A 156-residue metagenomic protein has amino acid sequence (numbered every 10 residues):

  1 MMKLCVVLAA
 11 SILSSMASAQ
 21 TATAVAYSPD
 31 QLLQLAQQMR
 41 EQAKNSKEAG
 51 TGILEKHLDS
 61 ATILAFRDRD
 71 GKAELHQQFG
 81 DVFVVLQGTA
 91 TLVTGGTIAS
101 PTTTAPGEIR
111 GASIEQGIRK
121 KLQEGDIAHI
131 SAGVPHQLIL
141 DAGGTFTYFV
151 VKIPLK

Functional and structural regions predicted by a protein language model:
K3-M16: Bacterial N-terminal signal peptides
A17-Q77: A short, N-terminal "cap"/entry segment at the start of jelly-roll beta-barrel domains of the cupin/DSBH fold
L64, L92-T94, Y148: Short hydrophobic/aromatic-rich beta-strand segments that constitute the beta-sheet cores of beta-sandwich/beta-barrel
E74, D81-V84, R119-K120, I127-A128: His/acidic/aromatic-lined binding-pocket segments of jelly-roll/cupin-type domains and related regulatory beta-sandwich
Q77-I98, T104-S113: Short, conserved beta-strand element in jelly-roll/cupin
I98-S100, G144-T145: Short, surface-exposed beta-strand-loop junctions and turns on beta-sheet-rich folds
K121-D141: Conserved metal-binding segment of the jelly-roll/cupin
G143-K156: A short hydrophobic beta-strand segment most commonly corresponding to one strand of the jelly-roll/cupin
